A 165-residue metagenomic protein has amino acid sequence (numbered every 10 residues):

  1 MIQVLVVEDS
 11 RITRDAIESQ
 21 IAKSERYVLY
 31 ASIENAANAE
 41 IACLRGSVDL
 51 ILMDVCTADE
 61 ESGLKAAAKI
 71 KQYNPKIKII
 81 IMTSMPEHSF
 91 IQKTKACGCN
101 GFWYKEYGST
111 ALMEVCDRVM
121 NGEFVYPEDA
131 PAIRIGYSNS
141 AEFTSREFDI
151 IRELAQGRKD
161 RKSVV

Functional and structural regions predicted by a protein language model:
E8: Conserved acidic carboxylate
R11-A31: Two-component/phosphorelay signaling modules centered on CheY-like receiver
S32-L50, A58: Acidic, metal-coordinating helix/loop segments flanking the phosphotransfer/catalytic sites of two-component signaling
D54-C56, T83: Active-site residues of response regulator receiver
L64-K76: Short amphipathic alpha-helix used as the core "switch/output" element in two-component signaling
S89, Y107-C116: C-terminal output helix
R134-V165: Helix-turn-helix DNA-binding segment
